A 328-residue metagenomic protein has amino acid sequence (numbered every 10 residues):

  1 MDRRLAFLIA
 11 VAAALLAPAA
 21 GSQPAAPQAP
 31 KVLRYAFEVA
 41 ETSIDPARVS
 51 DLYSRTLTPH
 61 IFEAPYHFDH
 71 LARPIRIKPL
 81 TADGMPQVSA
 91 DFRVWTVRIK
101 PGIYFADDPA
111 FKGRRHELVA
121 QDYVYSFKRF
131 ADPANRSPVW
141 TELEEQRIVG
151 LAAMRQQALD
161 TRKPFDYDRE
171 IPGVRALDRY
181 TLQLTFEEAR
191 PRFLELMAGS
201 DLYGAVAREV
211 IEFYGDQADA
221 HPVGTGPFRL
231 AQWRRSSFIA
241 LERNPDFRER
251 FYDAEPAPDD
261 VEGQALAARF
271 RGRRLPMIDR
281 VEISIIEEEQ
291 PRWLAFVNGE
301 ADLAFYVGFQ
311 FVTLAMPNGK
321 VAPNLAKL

Functional and structural regions predicted by a protein language model:
A6-P18: Bacterial N-terminal signal peptides
P30-V39, R93-R98, Y123-S126, L182-L184 (+4 more regions): Short, well-ordered beta-strand elements
A36-A90, V223: N-terminal lobe/hinge region of extracytoplasmic solute-binding protein
E38-L57, T81, P109-K112, P138 (+1 more regions): A structural "hinge/loop" feature
H70-A72, A152-T181, T185-E282, E288-P291: Gly/Pro-rich hinge or "lid" segments in bacterial periplasmic/extracellular proteins
G84-E145, Q183, R292-A295: Aromatic- and charge-enriched surface segment that lines or borders ligand/interaction sites
D108, Q290-A301, M316-G319: Short helices/loops that flank or line small-molecule/ion binding pockets
L314-L328: Ligand-binding "clamshell"
